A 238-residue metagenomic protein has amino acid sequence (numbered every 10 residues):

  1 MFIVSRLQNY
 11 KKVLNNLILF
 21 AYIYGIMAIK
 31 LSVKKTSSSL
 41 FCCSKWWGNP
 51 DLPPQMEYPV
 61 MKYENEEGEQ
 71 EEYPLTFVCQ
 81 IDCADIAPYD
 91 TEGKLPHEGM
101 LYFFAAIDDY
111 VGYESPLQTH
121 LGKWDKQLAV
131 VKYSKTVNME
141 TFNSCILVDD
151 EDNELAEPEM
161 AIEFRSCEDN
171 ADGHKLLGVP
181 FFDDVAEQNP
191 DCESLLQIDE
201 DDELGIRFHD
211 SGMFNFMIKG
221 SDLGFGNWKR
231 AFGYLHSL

Functional and structural regions predicted by a protein language model:
M1-L238: Preference for intrinsically disordered or flexible, low-complexity segments and adjacent hinge/connector residues
